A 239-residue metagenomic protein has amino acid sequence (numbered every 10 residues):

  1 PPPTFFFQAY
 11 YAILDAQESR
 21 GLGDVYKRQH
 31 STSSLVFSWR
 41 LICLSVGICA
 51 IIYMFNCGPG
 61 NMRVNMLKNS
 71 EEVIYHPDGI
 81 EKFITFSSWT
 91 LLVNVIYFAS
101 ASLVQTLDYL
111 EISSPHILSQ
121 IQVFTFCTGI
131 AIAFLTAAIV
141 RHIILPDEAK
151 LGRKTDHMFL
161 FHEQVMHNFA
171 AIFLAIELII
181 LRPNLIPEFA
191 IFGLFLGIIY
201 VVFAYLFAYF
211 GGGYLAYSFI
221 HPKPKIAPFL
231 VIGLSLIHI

Functional and structural regions predicted by a protein language model:
P1-Y26, I237-H238: Single conserved hydrophobic/aromatic residue that forms the stacking wall/gate of nucleotide- or nucleobase-binding
R20, D24-D108, I117, I121-V123 (+1 more regions): Early transmembrane hairpin module of multi-pass membrane proteins
H30-S38, I84, G211-I237: Membrane-interface transmembrane-helix boundary segments in multi-pass integral membrane proteins
C49-I52, A133-H142, G197-L206: Aromatic-anchored segments of alpha-helical transmembrane domains
G58-Y75, I112-I117, E148-D156, G213-I220: Interhelical loop segments of eukaryotic multi-pass membrane proteins
I112-A133, I186-L194: Interfacial segments of alpha-helical transmembrane regions
L160-F169: Membrane-interface loop-to-helix entry segments
F169-P187: Alpha-helical transmembrane segments in multipass membrane proteins, preferentially the mid-helix core
